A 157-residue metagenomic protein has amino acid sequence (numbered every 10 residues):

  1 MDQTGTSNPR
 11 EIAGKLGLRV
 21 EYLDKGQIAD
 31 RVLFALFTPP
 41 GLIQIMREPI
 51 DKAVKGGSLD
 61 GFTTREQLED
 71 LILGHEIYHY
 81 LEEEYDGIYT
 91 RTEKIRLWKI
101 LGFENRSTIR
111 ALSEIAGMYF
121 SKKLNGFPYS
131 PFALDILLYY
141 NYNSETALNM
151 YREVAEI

Functional and structural regions predicted by a protein language model:
M1-D30: Basic, amphipathic N-terminal segments that precede the first structured/catalytic domain
G17, D86-G87, G126: Residue-level recognition of short, structured coil/turn motifs that connect secondary structure elements
V20, I45, L73-H79, L134: Generic structural hydrophobic/aromatic packing signal, biased to beta-strands
E21-D70, E83: Active-site scaffold of zinc-dependent metalloenzymes
A53-V54, Y89-I95: Short acidic/His/Gly/Ser-rich catalytic and metal-binding motifs that mark active-site loops of diverse hydrolases
T63-D70, G74, R106, R110 (+1 more regions): Short capping loops/turns at secondary-structure boundaries
E66, D70-T92: Catalytic Zn2+-binding segment of zinc metalloproteases
T92-I157: Metalloprotease/metallohydrolase-associated module, dominated by Zn2+-dependent proteases
